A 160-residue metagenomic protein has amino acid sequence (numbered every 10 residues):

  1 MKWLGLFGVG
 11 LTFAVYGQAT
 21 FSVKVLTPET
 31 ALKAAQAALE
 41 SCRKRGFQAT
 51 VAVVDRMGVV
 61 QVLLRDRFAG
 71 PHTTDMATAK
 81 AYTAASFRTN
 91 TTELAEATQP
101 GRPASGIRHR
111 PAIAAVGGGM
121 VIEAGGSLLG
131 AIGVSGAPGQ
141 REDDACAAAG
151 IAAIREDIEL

Functional and structural regions predicted by a protein language model:
K2-V15: Bacterial N-terminal signal peptides
Q18-L160: Flexible, solvent-exposed loop/hinge segments and secondary-structure transition points
